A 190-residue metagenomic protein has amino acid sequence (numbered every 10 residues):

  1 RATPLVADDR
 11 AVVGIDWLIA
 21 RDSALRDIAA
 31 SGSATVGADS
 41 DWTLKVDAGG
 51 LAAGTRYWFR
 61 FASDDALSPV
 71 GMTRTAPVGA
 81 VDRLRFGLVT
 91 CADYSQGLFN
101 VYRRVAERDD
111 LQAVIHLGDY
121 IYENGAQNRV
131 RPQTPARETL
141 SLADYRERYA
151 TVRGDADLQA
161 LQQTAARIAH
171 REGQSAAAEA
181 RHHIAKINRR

Functional and structural regions predicted by a protein language model:
R1-R190: Divalent metal-dependent phosphoesterase catalytic cores across multiple superfamilies
